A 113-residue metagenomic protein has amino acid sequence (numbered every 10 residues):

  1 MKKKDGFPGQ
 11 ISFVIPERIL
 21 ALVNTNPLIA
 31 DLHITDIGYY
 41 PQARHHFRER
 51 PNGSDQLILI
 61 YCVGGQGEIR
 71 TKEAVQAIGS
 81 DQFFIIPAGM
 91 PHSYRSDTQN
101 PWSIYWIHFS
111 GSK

Functional and structural regions predicted by a protein language model:
M1-H33, R50: A short, N-terminal "cap"/entry segment at the start of jelly-roll beta-barrel domains of the cupin/DSBH fold
I29-K113: N-terminal regulatory/effector-sensing and dimerization cores that precede helix-turn-helix DNA-binding domains
